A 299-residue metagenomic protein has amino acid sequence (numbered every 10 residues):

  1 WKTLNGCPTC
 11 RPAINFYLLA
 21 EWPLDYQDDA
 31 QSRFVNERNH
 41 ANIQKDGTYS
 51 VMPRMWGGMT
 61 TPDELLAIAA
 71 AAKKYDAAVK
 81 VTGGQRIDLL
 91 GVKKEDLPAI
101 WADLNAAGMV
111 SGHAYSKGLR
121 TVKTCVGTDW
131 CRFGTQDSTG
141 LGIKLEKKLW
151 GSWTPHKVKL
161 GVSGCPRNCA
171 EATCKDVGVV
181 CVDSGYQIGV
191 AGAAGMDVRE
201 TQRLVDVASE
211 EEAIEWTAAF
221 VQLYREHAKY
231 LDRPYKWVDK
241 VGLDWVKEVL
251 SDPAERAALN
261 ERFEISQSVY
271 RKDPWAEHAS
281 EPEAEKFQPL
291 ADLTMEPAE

Functional and structural regions predicted by a protein language model:
W1-N15: Compact, charge-rich alpha-helical regulatory domains located at protein termini
G6, L24, V35-I43: Accessory DNA-engaging acidic/polar modules
A13-N15, L24-D28, I43, G47-Q187 (+1 more regions): Small-residue-enriched alpha-helical segments and adjacent helix-cap loops that form tight helix-helix packing
P23, Q27, A77-V81, T154-P155 (+3 more regions): Intrinsically disordered or highly flexible coil/loop and linker segments, enriched in small and charged/polar residues
V110-S111, L145, G185, Q222-R233 (+3 more regions): Conserved C-terminal portion of the radical SAM core fold that forms the substrate/S-adenosylmethionine-binding
T121-V122, K159-R167, P234-V246, Q267-S268: A glycine-rich phosphate-binding loop feature that marks nucleotide/adenosyl-phosphate handling sites
K159, G164, N168, T173-R233: Mobile "lid/hinge" segments at catalytic clefts and subdomain interfaces of large enzymes
S251-K286: Acidic, Ser/Thr-rich low-complexity intrinsically disordered segments
